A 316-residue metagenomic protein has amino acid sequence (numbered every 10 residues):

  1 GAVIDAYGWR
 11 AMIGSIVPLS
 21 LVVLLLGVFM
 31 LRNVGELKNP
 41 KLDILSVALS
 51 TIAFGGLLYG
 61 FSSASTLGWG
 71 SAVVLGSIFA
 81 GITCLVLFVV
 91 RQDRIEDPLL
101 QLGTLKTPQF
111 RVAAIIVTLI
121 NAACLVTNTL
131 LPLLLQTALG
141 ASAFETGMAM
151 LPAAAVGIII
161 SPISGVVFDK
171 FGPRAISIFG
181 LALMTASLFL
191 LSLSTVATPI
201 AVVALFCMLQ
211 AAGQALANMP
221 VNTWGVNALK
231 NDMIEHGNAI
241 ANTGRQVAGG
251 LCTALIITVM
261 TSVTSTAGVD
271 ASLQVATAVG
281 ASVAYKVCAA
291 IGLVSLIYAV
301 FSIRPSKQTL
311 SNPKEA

Functional and structural regions predicted by a protein language model:
I4-V22, L45, L58, G70-A80 (+3 more regions): 12-transmembrane solute porter fold
L19-G55, L100-T104, S311-P313: Central mid-sequence intracellular linker of multi-pass
G27-M30, G60, S265-D270: Transmembrane alpha-helical segments of integral membrane proteins
G35-E36, T51-V74, V89-V90: Phenylalanine-glycine-rich, low-complexity intrinsically disordered regions, typified by the FG/GLFG repeat domains
S302-A316: Intrinsic disorder in cytosolic terminal tails and internal cytosolic loops of multi-pass membrane transporters
